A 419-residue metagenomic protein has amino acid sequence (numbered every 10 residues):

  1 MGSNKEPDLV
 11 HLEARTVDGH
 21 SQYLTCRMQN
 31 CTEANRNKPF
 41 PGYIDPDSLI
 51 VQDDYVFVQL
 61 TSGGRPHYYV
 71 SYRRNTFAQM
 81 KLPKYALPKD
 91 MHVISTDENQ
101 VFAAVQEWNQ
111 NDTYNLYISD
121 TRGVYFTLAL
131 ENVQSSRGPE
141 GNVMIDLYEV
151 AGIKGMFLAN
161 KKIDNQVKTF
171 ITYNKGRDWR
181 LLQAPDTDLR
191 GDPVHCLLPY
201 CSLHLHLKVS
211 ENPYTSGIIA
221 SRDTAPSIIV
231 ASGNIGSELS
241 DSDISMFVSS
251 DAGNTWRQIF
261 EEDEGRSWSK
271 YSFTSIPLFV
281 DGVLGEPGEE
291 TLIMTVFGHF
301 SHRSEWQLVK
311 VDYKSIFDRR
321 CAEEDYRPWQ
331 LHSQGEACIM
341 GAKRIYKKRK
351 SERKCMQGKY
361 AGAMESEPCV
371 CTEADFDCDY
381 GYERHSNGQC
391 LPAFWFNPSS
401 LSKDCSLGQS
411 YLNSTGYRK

Functional and structural regions predicted by a protein language model:
M1-K419: Extracellular glycan-interacting surfaces
